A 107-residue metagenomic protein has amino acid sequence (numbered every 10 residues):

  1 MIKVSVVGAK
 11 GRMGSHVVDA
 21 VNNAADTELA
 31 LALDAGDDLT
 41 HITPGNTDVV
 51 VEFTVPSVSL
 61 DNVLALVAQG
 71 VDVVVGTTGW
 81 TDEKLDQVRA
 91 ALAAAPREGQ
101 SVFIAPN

Functional and structural regions predicted by a protein language model:
M1-V4: Extreme N-terminal starter segment of soluble prokaryotic enzymes
V6-V18: N-terminal Rossmann NAD(P)H-binding glycine-rich loop of SDR-like oxidoreductase domains
V7, A20-H41: NAD(P)-binding Rossmann-fold cofactor-contacting core
G11, D37, V55: Short, glycine/acidic-enriched loop or turn micro-motifs at the edges of active sites
L29, V73-V74, V102-F103: Hydrophobic beta-strand scaffold residues
A35, T78-W80, N107: Short, ordered loop/turn segments at secondary-structure junctions
T43, V49, F53, S57-G76: Rossmann-fold NAD(P) dinucleotide-binding segment
L64, A68, T77-F103: Rossmann-fold NAD(P)-binding glycine/threonine-rich loop
